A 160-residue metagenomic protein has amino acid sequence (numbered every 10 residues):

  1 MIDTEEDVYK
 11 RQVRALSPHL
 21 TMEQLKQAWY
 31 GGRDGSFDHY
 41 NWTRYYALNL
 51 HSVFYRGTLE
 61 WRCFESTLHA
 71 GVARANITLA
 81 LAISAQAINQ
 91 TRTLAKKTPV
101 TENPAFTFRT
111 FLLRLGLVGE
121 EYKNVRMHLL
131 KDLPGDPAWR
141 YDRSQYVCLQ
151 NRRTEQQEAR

Functional and structural regions predicted by a protein language model:
M1-R160: C-terminal accessory/tail domains of diverse enzymes
